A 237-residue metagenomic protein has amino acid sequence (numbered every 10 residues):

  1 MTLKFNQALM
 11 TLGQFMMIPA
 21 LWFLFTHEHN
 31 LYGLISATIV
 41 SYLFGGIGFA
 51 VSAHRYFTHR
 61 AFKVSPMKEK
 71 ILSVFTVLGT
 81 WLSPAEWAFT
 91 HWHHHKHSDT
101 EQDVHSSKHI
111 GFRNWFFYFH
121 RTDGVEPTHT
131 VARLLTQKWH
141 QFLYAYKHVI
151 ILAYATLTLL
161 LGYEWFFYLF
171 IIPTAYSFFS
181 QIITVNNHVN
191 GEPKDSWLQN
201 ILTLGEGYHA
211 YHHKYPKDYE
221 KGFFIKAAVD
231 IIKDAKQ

Functional and structural regions predicted by a protein language model:
M1-I182, D218-Q237: Non-catalytic, topology-defining segments of multipass membrane proteins
H54, H188, H209: Residue-level signature of catalytic and energy-coupling elements of molecular machines, predominantly ATP/GTP-dependent
S180-I183, D195, H212: Short amphipathic alpha-helical surface patches that serve as generic macromolecular interface elements
N187, P216-Y219: Interfacial helix-loop-helix junctions of multi-pass membrane proteins
G191-E192: Polar-ligand-bearing catalytic/cofactor-coordination segments of membrane-embedded or membrane-tethered inner-membrane
W197-Y208: Long helical/loop segments within the catalytic core of UDP-sugar-dependent glycosyltransferases, especially the large
Y208-H213, D234-Q237: Primarily interfacial, aromatic-capped hydrophobic alpha-helices that serve as membrane anchors
